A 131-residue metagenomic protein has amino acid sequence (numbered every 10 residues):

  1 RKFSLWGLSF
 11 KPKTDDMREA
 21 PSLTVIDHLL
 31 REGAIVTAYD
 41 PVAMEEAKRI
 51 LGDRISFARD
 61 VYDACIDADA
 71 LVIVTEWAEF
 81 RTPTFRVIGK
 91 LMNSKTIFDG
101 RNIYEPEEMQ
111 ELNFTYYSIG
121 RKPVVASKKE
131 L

Functional and structural regions predicted by a protein language model:
R1-L131: Structural/interface elements that position substrates and couple domains in central-metabolism enzymes
